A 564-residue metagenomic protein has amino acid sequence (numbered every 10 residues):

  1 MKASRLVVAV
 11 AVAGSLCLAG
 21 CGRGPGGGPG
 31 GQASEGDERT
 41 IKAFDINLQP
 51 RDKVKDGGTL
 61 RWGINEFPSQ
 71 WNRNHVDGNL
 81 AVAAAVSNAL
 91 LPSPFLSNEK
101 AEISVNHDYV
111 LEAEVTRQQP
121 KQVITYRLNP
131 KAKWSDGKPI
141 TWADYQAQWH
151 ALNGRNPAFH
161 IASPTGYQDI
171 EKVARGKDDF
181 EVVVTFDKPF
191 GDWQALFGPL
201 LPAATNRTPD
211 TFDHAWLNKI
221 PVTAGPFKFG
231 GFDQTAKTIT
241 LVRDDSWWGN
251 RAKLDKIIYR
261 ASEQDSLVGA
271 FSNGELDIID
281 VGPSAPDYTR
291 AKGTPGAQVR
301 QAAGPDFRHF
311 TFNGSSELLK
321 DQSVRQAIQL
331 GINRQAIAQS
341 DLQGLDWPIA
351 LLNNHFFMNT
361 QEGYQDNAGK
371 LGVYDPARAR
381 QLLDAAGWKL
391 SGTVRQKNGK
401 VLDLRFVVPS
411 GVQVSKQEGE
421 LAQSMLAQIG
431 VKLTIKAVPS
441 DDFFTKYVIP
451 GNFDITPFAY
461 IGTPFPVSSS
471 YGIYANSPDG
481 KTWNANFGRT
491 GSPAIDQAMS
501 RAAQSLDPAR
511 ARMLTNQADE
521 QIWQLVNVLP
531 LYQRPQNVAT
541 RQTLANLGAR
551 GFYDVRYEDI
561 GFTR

Functional and structural regions predicted by a protein language model:
F44-I46, G58-Q118, H150, V222: N-terminal lobe/hinge region of extracytoplasmic solute-binding protein
L48, K53, K432-F443, Y471-R541 (+1 more regions): Extracytoplasmic/peripheral linker and loop segments enriched in polar/acidic and small residues with frequent Thr/Pro
K53-K55, T125-R127, I161-P209: Surface-exposed binding/hinge segments that line and control ligand-binding clefts or catalytic entry sites
W62, G137, P283, F406 (+1 more regions): Periplasmic binding protein-like
N88, E99-K100, G198-A252, K256 (+2 more regions): Gly/Pro-rich hinge or "lid" segments in bacterial periplasmic/extracellular proteins
A215, R243-T289, K432-T434: Ligand-site clamp/hinge motif
A350-S391, S410-Q417: Structural transition elements
V538-R564: Long beta-strand-rich cores associated with HINT superfamily self-processing modules
